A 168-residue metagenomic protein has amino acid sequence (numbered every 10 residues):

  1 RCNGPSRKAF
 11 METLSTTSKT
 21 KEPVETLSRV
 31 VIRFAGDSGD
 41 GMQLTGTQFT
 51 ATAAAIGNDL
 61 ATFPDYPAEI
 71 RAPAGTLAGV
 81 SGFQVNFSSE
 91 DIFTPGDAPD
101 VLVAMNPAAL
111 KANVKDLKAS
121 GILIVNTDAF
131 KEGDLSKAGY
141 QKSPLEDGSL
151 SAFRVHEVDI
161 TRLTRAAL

Functional and structural regions predicted by a protein language model:
C2-L168: Active-site cofactor/cluster-binding pocket
